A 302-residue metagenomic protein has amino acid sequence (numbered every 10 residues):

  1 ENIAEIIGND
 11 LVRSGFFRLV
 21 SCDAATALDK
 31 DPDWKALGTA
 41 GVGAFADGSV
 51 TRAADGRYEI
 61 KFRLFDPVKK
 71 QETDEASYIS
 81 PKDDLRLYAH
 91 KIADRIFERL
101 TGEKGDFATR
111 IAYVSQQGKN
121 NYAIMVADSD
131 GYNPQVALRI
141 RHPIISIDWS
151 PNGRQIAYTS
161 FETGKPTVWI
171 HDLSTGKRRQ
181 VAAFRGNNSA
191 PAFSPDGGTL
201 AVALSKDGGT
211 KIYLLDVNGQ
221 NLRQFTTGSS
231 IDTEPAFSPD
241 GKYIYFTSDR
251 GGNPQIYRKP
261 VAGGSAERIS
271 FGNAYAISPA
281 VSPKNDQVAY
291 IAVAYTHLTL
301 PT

Functional and structural regions predicted by a protein language model:
E1-L37, A46-S49: Short beta-strand->alpha-helix linker/helix-N-cap micro-motif that forms a surface specificity/interaction loop
P32-R95: Amphipathic beta-strand/beta-sheet edge segments enriched in Tyr/Trp
F107, P151-N152, P195-D196, P239-D240 (+1 more regions): Residue-level detector of Asp-centered blade-edge/turn motifs that repeat once per structural unit in beta-propeller
I111, I156, G197-L200, I244 (+1 more regions): Hydrophobic beta-strand positions that form the internal "hydrophobic ladder" of WD40/Gbeta-like beta-propeller blades
D128-P143, D172-S189, L215-T233, K259-I277: Multi-bladed beta-propeller domains
T296-T302: Conserved small/polar residues in nucleotide/adenosyl-binding loops
